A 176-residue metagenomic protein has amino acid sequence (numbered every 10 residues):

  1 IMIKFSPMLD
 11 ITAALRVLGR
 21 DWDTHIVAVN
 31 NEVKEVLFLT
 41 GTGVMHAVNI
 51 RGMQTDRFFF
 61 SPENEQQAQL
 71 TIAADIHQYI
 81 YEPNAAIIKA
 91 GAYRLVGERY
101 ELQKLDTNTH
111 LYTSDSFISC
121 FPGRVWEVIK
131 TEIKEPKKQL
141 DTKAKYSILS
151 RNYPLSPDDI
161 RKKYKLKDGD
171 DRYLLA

Functional and structural regions predicted by a protein language model:
M2-A176: SAM-dependent transferase fold signal centered on methyltransferase-like domains, encompassing both Class I
